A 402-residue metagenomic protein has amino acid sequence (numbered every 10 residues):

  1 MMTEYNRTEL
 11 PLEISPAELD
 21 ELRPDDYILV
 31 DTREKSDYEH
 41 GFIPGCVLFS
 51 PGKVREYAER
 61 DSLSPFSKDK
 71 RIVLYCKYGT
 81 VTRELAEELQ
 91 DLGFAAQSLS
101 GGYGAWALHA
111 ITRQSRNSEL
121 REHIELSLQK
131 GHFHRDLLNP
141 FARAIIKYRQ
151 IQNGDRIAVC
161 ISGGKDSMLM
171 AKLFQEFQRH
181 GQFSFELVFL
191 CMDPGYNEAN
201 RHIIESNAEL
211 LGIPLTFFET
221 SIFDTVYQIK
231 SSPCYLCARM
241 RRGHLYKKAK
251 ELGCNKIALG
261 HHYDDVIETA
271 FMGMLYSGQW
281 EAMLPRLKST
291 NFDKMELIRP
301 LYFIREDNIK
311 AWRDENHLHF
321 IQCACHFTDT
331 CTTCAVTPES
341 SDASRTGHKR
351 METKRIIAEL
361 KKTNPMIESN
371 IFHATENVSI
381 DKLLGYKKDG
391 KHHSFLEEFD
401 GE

Functional and structural regions predicted by a protein language model:
M2-D20, P24-Y27, K35-R71, K77-G131 (+1 more regions): Rhodanese-like catalytic fold shared by cysteine-dependent sulfurtransferases and DSP/PTP-type phosphatases
I28, V73, Q97, A158 (+3 more regions): A structural signal for isolated positions on well-ordered beta-strands in alpha/beta enzyme cores
R33, K77, L259-Y263, E376: Short, well-ordered beta-to-alpha junction loops that form the rim of enzyme active sites and present histidine/acidic
L48, S98, F189, F217-E219 (+1 more regions): A structural preference for short, hydrophobic beta-strand core positions in alpha/beta folds
F94-A95, I213, L318: Short phosphate-binding/catalytic loops that engage adenosine nucleotides
S115-M272, Y276-W280, L284, D307-N308 (+1 more regions): ATP-dependent adenylation/nucleotidyltransferase module used to activate substrates
D264-E352, I356: Catalytic subdomain that performs nucleotidyl-dependent activation
L318-E402: The feature marks non-catalytic terminal segments
